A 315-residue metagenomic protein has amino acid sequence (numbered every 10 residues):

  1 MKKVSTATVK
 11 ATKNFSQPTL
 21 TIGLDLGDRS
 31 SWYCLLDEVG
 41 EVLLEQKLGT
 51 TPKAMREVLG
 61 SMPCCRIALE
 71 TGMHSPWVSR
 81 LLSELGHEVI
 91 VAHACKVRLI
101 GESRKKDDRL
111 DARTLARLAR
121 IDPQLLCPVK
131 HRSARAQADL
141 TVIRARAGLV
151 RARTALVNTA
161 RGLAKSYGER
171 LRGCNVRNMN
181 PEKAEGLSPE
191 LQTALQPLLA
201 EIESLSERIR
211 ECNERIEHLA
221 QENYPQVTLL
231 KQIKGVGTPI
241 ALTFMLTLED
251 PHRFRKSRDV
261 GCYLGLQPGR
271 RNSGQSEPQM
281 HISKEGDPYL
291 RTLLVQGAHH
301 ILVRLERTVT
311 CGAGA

Functional and structural regions predicted by a protein language model:
M1-A315: A detector of single, family-specific signature residues that are central to catalytic or substrate-handling motifs
